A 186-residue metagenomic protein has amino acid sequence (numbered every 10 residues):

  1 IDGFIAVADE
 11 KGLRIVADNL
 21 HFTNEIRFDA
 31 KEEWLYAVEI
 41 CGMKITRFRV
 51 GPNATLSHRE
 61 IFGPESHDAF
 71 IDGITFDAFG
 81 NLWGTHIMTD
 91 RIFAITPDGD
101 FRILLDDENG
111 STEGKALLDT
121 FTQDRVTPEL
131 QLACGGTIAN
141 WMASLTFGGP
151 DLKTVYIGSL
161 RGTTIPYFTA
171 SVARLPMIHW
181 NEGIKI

Functional and structural regions predicted by a protein language model:
I1-I5, L13-W34, P64-G84, T89 (+2 more regions): Beta-rich, blade/repeat-based domains predominating in secreted/periplasmic proteins but also intracellular
D2-E10, V172-A173, E182-G183: Beta-propeller blade signature
G3-A6, K44-T46, R91-F93, T164-P166: A short loop-to-beta-strand structural motif that recurs across blades of beta-propeller domains
E10-G12, E32, G42, P52 (+4 more regions): Short coil turn/linker residues within repeat-based beta-strand modules
R14, R59-D68, L104-G135, N181-I186: Surface-exposed loop and turn segments in beta-propeller and other repeat-based domains that flank or scaffold
I40, V50, I87, P97 (+2 more regions): Short loop/turn segments immediately following the C-termini of beta-strands
F48-T55, P97-R102, D107-N109, T169-H179: Short loop/turn segments immediately following beta-strands, especially the blade-tip and inter-blade linker loops
A139-I186: Blade-level signature of beta-propeller repeat domains, shared across WD40, Kelch, NHL, RCC1 and BNR/Asp-box propellers
